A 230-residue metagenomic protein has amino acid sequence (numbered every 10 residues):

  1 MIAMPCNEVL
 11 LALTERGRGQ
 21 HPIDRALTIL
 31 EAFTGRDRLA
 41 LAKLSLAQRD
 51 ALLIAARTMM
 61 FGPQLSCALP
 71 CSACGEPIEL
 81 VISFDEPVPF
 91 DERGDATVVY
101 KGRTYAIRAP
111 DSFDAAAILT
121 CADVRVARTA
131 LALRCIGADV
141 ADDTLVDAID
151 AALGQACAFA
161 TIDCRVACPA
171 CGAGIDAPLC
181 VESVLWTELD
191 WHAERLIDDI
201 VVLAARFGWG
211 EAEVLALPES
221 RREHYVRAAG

Functional and structural regions predicted by a protein language model:
M1-G230: Long C-terminal interaction/binding lobes of large macromolecular proteins
